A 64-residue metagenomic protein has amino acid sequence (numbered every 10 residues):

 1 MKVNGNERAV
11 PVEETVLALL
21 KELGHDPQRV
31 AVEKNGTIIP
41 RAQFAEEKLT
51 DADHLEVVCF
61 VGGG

Functional and structural regions predicted by a protein language model:
M1-G63: Ubiquitin-like/PB1-type beta-grasp interaction modules and other compact soluble beta-rich domains
